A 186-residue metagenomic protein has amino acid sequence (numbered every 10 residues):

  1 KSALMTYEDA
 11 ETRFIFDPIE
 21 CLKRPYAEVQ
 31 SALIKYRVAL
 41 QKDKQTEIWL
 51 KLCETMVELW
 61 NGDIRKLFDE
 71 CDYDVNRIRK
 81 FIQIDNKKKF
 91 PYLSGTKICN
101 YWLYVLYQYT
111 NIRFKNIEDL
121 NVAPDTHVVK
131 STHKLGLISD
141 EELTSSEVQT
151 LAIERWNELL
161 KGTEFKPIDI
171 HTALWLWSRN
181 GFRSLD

Functional and structural regions predicted by a protein language model:
K1-D186: HhH-family (HhH-GPD) DNA N-glycosylase catalytic core used in base-excision repair
